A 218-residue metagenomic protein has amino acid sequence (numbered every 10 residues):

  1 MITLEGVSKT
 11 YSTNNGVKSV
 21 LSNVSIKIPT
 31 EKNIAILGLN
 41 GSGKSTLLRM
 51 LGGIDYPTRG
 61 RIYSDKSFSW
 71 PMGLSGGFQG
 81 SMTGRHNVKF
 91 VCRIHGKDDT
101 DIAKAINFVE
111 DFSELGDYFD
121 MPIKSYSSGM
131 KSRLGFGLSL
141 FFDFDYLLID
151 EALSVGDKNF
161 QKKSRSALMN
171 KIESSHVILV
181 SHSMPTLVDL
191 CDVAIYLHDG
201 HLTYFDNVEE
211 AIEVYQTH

Functional and structural regions predicted by a protein language model:
M1-L4, K9-K27, A35, T58: A short, flexible loop at the N-terminus of ABC-type nucleotide-binding domains that lies
T10, S67, M72-L134, L138-K158 (+1 more regions): ABC-family P-loop ATPase nucleotide-binding domains
N33-R93: ABC ATPase nucleotide-binding domain signature region
G73, H182-S183: Conserved H-loop
K163, H201-H218: Conserved beta-strand-loop-alpha-helix hinge in the C-terminal portion of ABC ATPase nucleotide-binding domains
N170-L179: Conserved catalytic loops of ABC-family nucleotide-binding domains
S183-D189: Conserved H-loop
D189-Y196: Conserved catalytic segment of ABC-fold P-loop ATPases
